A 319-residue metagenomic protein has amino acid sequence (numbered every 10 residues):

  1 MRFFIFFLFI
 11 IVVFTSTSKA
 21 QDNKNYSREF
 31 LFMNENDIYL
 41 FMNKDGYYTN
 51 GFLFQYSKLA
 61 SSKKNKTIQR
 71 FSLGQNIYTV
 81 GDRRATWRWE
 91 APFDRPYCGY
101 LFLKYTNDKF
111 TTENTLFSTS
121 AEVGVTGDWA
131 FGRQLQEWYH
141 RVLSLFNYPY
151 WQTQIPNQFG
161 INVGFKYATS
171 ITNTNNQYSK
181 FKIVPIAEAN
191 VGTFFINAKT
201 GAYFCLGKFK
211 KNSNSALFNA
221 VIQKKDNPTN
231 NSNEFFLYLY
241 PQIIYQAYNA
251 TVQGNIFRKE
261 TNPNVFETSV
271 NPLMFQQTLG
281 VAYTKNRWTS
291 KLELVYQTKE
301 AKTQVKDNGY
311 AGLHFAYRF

Functional and structural regions predicted by a protein language model:
M1-Y26, F319: Bacterial Sec-dependent N-terminal signal peptides
Q21-S27, A60-I68, T111-S118, I171-I183 (+1 more regions): Short loop/turn motifs that connect adjacent beta-strands in outer-membrane beta-barrel proteins
R28-N36, F71-I77, A121-G127, Y167 (+7 more regions): Transmembrane beta-barrel strands of outer-membrane/channel proteins
L31, D37-N157, R258-K259: Transmembrane beta-barrel domains of Gram-negative outer membranes and organellar outer membranes
G46-F52, T67, Y97-L101, F117 (+7 more regions): Residues that define the transmembrane beta-barrel architecture of outer-membrane proteins
S57-L59, D108-F110, A168-T172, C205-F209 (+2 more regions): Structural signature of outer-membrane beta-barrel channels/translocons
G81-R84, F209-F319: Outer membrane beta-barrel transmembrane domains
S144-L206: Loop-centered beta-sheet repeat module
